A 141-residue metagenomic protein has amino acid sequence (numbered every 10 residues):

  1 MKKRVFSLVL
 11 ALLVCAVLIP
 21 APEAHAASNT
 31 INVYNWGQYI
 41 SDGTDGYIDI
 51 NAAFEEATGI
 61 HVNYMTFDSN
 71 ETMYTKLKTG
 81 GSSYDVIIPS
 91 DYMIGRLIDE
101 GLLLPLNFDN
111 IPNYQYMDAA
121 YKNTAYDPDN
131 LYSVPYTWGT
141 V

Functional and structural regions predicted by a protein language model:
M1-V9: Bacterial N-terminal signal peptides that target proteins for export
K2-K3, P22-H25: Helix-boundary/low-complexity linker signature
C15-E23: C-terminal segment of classical bacterial N-terminal signal peptides
P22, T58-H61, I87-D91, I111-Q115 (+1 more regions): Glycine-rich loops and low-complexity Gly/Arg-rich segments that provide flexible linkers or classic glycine-based
A27, G95-W138: Hinge/lid segment of periplasmic solute-binding proteins
A27-L97: Early extracytoplasmic/lumenal segment of secretory-pathway proteins
